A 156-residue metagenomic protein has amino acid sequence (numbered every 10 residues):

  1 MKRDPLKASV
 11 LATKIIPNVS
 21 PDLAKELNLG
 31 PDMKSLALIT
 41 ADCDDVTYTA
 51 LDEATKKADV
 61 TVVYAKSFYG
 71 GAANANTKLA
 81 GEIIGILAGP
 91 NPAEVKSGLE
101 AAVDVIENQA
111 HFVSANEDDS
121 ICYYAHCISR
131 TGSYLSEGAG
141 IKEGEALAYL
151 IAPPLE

Functional and structural regions predicted by a protein language model:
M1-C43, T47-A80, A88-E156: Long, contiguous binding/interaction regions
G85: Active-site-proximal helix/loop microenvironment of the serine DD-peptidase/beta-lactamase transpeptidase fold
